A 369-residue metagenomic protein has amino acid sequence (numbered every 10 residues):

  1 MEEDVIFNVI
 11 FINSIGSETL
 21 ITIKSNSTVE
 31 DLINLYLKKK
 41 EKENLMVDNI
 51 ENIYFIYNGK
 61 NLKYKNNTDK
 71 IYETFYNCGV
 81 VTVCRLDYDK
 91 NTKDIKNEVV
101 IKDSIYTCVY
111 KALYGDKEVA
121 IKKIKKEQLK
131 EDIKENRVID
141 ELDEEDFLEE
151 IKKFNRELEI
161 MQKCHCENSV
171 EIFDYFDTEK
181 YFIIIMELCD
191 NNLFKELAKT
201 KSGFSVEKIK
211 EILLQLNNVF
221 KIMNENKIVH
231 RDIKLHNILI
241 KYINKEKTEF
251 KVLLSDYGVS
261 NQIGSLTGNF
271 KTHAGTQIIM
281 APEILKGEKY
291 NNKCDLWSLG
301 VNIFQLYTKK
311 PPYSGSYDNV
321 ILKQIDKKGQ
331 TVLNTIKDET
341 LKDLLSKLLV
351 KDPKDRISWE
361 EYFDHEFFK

Functional and structural regions predicted by a protein language model:
E171-K180: Short beta-strand micro-motifs within the conserved protein kinase catalytic domain, predominantly in the N-lobe
E179-N192: Conserved short submotifs of the Hanks-type protein kinase catalytic core that shape the nucleotide-binding pocket
I212-L213: Activation segment signature within eukaryotic-like protein kinase domains
N224-K241: Catalytic-loop of the protein kinase fold
F270-I284: Conserved activation segment of eukaryotic-like protein kinases, specifically the C-terminal portion of the activation
D295: Conserved catalytic-loop aspartate of Hanks-type protein kinases
